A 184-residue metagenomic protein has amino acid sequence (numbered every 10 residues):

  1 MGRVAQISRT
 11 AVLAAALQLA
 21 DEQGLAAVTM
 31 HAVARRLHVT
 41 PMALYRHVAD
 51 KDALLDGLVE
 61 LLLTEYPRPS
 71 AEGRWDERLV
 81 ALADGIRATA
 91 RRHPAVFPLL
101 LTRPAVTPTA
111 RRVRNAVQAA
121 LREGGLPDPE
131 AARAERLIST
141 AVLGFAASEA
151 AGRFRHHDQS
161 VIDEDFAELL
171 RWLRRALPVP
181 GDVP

Functional and structural regions predicted by a protein language model:
M1-A32, R36-V39, A49-D56: Basic, helix-initiating cap at the start of DNA-binding domains
H47-V48, A134: Residues in the recognition helix of alpha-helical DNA-binding motifs
E60-E65: Short, basic, alpha-helical segments at the C-terminal edge of helix-turn-helix-like DNA-binding modules
P67-V106, E135-I138: Hydrophobic alpha-helical connector segments
L82, L101-L137, E164-A167: Amphipathic alpha-helical packing segments from all-alpha helical-bundle domains
S139-L143, A147: Amphipathic alpha-helical core segments of compact helical bundles
A151-P184: C-terminal peripheral helix-coil segments that are non-catalytic and often amphipathic
